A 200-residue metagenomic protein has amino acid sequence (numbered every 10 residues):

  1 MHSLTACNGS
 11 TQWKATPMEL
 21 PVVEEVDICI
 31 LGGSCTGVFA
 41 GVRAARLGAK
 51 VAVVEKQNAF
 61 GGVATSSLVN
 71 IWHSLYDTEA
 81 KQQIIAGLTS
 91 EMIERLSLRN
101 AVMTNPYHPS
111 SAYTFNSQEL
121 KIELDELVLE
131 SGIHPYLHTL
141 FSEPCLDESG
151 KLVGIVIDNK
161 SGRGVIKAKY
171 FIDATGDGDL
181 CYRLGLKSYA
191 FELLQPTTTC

Functional and structural regions predicted by a protein language model:
M1-I28: Extreme N-terminal leader/targeting segments of oxidoreductases
E24-V26, S161-Y170: Core beta-strand elements of the Rossmann-like FAD/NAD(P) dinucleotide-binding domain in flavoenzyme oxidoreductases
I28-A52: N-terminal Rossmann-like FAD-binding beta1-loop-alpha1 element of flavoenzymes
L31, I166-G176: Short hydrophobic core segments
C35, L146, V153-I155, A174-T175 (+1 more regions): Glycine-rich phosphate-binding loop of nucleotide-binding enzymes
R43, A49-K50, E55-D147, Y189 (+1 more regions): Conserved N-terminal/central alpha/beta ligand/cofactor-binding core
C145-V165: Conserved beta-strand-loop-beta-strand element in the redox core of flavoprotein oxidoreductases
D173-C200: Glycine-rich loop(s) and the adjacent beta-strand/alpha-helix scaffold that form part
